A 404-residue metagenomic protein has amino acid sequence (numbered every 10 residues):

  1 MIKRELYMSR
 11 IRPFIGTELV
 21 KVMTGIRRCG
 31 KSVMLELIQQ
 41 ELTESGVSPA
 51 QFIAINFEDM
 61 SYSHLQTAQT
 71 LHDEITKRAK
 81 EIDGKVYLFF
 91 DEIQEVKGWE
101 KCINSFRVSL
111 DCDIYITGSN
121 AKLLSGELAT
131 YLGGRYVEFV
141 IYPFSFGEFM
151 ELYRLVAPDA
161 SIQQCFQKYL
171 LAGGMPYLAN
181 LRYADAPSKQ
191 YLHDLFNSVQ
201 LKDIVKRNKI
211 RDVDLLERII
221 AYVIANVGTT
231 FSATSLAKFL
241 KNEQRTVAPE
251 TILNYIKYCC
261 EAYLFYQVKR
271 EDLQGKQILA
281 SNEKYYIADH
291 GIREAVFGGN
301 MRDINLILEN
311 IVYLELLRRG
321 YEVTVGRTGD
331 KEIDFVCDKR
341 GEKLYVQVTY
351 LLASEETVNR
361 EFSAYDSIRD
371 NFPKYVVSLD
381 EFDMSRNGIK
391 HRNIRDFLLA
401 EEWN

Functional and structural regions predicted by a protein language model:
I2-G16: Pre-Walker A adenine-sensing motif
M23: Hydrophobic anchor at the beta1->P-loop junction of P-loop NTPases
K31: Conserved lysine of the Walker
M34, I38: Hydrophobic positions on the alpha1 helix immediately C-terminal to the Walker A/P-loop
A54-G84: Short glycine-rich substrate-engagement loop in P-loop NTPases that contacts/grips substrate
A121, G126-T230, Y263: Interdomain motor-coupling "hinge/lid" segment immediately C-terminal to the ATP-binding subdomain of NTP-driven enzymes
Y183-K343: Accessory nucleic acid-recognition modules appended to NTPase machines
G326, Y350-R395: Catalytic cores of nucleic-acid endonucleases
